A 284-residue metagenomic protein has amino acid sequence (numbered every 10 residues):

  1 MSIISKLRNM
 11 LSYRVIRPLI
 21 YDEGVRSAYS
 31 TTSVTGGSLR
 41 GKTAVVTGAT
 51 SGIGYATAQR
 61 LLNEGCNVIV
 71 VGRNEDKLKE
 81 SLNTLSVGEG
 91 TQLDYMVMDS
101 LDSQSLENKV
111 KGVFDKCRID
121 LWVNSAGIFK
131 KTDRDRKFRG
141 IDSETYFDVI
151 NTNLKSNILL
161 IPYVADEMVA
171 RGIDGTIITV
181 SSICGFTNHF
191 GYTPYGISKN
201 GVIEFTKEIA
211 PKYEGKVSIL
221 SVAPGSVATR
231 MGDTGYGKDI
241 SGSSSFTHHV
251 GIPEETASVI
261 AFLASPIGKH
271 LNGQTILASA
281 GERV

Functional and structural regions predicted by a protein language model:
M1-G41: Non-catalytic terminal and boundary segments that flank Rossmann-like NAD(P)-dependent oxidoreductase
T43, T50-S51: Conserved glycine-rich cofactor-binding loop
W122, E214-S218, L271-G273: Short, small/polar-rich loop/turn modules that mediate ligand/substrate recognition or access, typified
G127-F147, G191-P194, D233: Conserved mid-core segment of classical short-chain dehydrogenase/reductases
R139-I158, I178, V202: Catalytic Tyr-X3-Lys loop
I161, S198: Active-site helix of classical SDR
D166, A170, A210-G215, K269: Alpha-helical segment proximal to the catalytic Tyr-Lys
S182: Residue(s) in the substrate-gating loop at a strand-loop-helix junction that position the organic substrate next
